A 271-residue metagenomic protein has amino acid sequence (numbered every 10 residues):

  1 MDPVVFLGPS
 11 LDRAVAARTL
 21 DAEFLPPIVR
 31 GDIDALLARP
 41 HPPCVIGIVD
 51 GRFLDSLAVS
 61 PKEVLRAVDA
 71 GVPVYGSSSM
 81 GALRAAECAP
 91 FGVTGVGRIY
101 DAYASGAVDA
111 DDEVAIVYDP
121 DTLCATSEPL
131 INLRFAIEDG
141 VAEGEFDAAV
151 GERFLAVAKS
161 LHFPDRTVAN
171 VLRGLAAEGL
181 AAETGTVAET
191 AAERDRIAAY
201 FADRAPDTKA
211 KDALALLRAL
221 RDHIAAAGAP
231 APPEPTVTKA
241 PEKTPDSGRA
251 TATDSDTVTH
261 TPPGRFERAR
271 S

Functional and structural regions predicted by a protein language model:
M1-V45, S56, P61, I116-G248 (+1 more regions): Accessory terminal and edge-of-domain segments that mediate assembly/interaction and cofactor placement around
L11, F53-D55, S78-A82: Gly/Ser/Thr-rich loops at beta-strand to alpha-helix junctions that form or flank small-molecule/cofactor-binding
L25-P26, G47-I48, V74-S78: General beta-strand structural signal in soluble alpha/beta enzymes
P43-I46, G51, G106-D109: Membrane-interacting alpha-helical segments
V59-V72: Catalytic-core regions built around general acid/base machinery
L65, L83-R84, I131-R134: Predominant activation on well-ordered alpha-helical scaffold segments within soluble catalytic domains
G76, A107, T122-T126: Short capping loops/turns at secondary-structure boundaries
M80-Y118: Class I SAM-dependent methyltransferase SAM-binding "motif I" and its flanking Rossmann-like core
